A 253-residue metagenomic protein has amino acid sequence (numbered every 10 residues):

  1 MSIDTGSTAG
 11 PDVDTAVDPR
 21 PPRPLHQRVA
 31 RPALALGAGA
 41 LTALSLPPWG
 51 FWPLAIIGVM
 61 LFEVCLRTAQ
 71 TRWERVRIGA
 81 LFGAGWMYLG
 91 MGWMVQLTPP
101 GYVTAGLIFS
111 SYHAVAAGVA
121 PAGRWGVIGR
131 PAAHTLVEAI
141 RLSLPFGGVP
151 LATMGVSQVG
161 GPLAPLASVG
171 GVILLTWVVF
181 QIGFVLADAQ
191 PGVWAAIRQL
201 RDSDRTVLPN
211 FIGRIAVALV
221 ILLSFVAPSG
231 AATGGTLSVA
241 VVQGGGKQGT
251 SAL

Functional and structural regions predicted by a protein language model:
S2-G6, G10-G230: Membrane-embedded alpha-helical bundles of multi-pass enzymes that act on lipidic or dolichyl-linked glycan substrates
A227-L253: Soluble catalytic regions of membrane-associated enzymes that act on cell-envelope and secretory-pathway components
